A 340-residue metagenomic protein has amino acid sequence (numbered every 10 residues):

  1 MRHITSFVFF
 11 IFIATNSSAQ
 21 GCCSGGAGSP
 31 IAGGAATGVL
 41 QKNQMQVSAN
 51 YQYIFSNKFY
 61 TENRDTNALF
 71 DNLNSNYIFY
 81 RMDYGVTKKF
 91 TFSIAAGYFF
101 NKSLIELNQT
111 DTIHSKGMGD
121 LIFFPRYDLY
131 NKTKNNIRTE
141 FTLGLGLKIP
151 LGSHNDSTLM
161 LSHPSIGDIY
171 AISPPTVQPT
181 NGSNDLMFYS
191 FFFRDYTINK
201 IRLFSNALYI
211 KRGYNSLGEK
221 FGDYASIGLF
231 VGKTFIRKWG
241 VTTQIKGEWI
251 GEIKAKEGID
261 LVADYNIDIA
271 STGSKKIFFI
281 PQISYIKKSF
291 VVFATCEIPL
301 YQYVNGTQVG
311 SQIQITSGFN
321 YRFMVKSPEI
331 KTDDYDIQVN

Functional and structural regions predicted by a protein language model:
Q20-C23, A36-Q44, K89, N131-E140 (+4 more regions): Short loop/turn motifs that connect adjacent beta-strands in outer-membrane beta-barrel proteins
Q41-V47, K88-F90, I137-F141, L186 (+5 more regions): Outer-envelope beta-barrel architecture signal
N43, N72-I78, S115-F123, T139 (+5 more regions): Residues that define the transmembrane beta-barrel architecture of outer-membrane proteins
V47-F55, I94-Y98, L143-I149, S205-Y209 (+4 more regions): Transmembrane beta-barrel strands of outer-membrane/channel proteins
Y51-Y53, Y84, A96, Y127-L129 (+6 more regions): Residue-level signature of outer-membrane beta-barrel architecture
Q52-Y77: Surface-exposed strand-loop-strand hairpins of Gram-negative outer-membrane beta-barrel proteins
K58-Y60, T66, L217-N340: Outer membrane beta-barrel transmembrane domains
D111-N206, G213, N266, A270 (+2 more regions): Outer-membrane pore/translocation modules
